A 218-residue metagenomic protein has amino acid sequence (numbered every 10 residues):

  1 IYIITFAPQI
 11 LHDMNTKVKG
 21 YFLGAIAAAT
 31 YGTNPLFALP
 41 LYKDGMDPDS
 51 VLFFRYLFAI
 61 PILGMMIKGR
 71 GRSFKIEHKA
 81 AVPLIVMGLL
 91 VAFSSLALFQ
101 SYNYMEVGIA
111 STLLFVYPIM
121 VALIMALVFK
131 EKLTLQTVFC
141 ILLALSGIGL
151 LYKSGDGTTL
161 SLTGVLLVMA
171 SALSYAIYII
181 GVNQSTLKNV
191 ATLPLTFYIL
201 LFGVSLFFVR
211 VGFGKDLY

Functional and structural regions predicted by a protein language model:
I3-S50, F54, F93, A97 (+2 more regions): Glycine-/small-residue-enriched transmembrane alpha-helix faces in small-molecule transporters and effluxers
L23-G24, P83-L84, G88, F99 (+4 more regions): Residue-level signature of transmembrane alpha-helical cores of multipass secondary-active transporters and flippases
Y42-K43, Y102-N103, F129, T186-L187: Helix-capping/transition residues at the boundaries of transmembrane alpha-helices and the short helical linkers
S50-I60, L90-V91, L98-K132, T137 (+1 more regions): Specific alpha-helical transmembrane segments that line the substrate/conduction pathway and gating interfaces
V51, T192-T196: Juxtamembrane helix-start motifs in multi-pass secondary transporters
L63, I85, I124, L133-K153 (+3 more regions): Hydrophobic transmembrane alpha-helices of multi-pass small-molecule transport proteins
R70-G108, L114, L150: Specific transmembrane alpha-helical segments of multi-pass solute transporters/efflux pumps, especially DMT/EamA
H78, L114, K130-L150, T158-V165: Loop-to-transmembrane alpha-helix entry segments
